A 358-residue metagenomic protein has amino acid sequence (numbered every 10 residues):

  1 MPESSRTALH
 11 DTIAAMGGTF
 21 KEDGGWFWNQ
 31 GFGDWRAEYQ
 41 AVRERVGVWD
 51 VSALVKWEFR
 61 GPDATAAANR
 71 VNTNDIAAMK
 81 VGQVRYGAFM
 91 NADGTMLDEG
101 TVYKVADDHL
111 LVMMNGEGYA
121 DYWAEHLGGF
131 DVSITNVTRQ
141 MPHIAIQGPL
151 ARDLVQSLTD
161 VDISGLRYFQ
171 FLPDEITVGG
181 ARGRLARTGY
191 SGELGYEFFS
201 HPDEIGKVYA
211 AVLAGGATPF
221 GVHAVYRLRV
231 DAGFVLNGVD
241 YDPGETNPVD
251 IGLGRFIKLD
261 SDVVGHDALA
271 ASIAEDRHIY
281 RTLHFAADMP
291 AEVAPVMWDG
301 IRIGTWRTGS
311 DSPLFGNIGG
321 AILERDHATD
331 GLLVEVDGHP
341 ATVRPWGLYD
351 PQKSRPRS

Functional and structural regions predicted by a protein language model:
M1-M90, T95: Acidic, proline/glycine-enriched N-terminal capping motif
H10, W26-F27, D131-H278: Glycine-rich, acidic
V48-V71, R139-Q156, D276-A286: Short glycine-/aliphatic-rich beta-strand segments at the starts of folded cytosolic domains
P62, N115-A120, P149-A151, S200-I205 (+1 more regions): Helix N-cap motif at beta-to-alpha junctions
P62-D98, G118, P149-A181: Internal amphipathic helical hairpin motif
D75-A78, L127-I134, D162-S164, V212-G221 (+2 more regions): A common structural junction motif
A106-D107: Residue-level recognition of beta-strand termini and adjacent short loop/turns
E245-T246, D250-S358: Glycine-rich, small/acidic residue-mixed loop/short-helix segments
